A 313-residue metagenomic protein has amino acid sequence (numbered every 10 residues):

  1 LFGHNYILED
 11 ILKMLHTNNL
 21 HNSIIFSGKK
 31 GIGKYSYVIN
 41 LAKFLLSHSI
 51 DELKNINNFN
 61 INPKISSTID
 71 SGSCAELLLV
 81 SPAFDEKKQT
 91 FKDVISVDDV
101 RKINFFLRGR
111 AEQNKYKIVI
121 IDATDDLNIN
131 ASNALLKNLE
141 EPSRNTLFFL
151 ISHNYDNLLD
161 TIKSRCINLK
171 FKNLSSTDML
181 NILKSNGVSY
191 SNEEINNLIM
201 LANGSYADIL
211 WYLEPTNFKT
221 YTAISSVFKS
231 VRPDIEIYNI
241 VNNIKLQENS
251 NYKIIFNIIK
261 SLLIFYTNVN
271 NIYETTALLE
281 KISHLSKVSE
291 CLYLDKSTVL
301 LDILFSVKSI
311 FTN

Functional and structural regions predicted by a protein language model:
L1-F44, H48-D70, R144-T146, N154-I258 (+2 more regions): Charged, glycine-rich active-site and insertion segments that engage polyanionic ligands
E9-L15, S67, V94-Y116, D126 (+1 more regions): Conserved alpha-helical scaffold flanking the Walker A/P-loop in AAA+ ATPase domains
S27, I121-D122, I151: Residues at the beta-strand->loop junction immediately N-terminal to the Walker
G72-K88, K92: Conserved NTP-binding/hydrolysis module of P-loop NTPases
K87-S96, T124, N168: Flexible beta-alpha connector loops of hexameric P-loop NTPases
R108, N133-L150: Conserved catalytic/switch belt of AAA+ P-loop NTPases
A123-L127, L139, Y155: Conserved Walker B
L127-N133: Conserved ATPase-coupling elements of RecA-like P-loop NTPase cores
